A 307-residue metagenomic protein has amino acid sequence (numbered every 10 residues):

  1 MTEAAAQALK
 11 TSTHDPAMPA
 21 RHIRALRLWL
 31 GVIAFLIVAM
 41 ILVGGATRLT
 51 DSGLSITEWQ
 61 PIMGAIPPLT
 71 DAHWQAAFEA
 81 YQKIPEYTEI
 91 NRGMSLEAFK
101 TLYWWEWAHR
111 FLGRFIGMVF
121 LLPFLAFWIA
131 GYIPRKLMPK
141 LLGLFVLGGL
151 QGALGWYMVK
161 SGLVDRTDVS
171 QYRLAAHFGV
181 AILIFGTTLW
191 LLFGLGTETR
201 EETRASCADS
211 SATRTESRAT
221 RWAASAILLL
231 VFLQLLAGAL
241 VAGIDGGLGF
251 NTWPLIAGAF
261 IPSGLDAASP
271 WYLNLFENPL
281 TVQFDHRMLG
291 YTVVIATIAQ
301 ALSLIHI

Functional and structural regions predicted by a protein language model:
T2-R21, T197-T220: Membrane-interfacial, low-structure loops and terminal tails that flank and connect transmembrane helices in multi-pass
A25-L36, K136-F145, T213-L236: Interfacial segments of alpha-helical transmembrane regions
L28-M63, L230-V241: N-terminal signal-anchor transmembrane alpha helix
T47-I56, A153-L174, V241-F250: Interfacial helix-loop-helix junctions of multi-pass membrane proteins
A80-M118, L273-V293: Individual transmembrane alpha-helix segments
I116-L121, G179-G196, T292-A299: Hydrophobic cores of alpha-helical transmembrane segments in multi-pass inner/ER membrane proteins, independent
L236-V293, I298: Membrane-interfacial catalytic/cofactor-binding modules of polytopic membrane enzymes
I305-I307: Conserved small/polar residues in nucleotide/adenosyl-binding loops
